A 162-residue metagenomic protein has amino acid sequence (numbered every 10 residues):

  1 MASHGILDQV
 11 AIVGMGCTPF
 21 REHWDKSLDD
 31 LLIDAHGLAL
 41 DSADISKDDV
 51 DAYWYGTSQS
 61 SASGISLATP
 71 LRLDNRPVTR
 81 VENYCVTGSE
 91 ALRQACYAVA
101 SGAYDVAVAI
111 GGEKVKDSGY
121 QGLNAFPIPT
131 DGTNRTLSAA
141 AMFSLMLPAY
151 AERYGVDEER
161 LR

Functional and structural regions predicted by a protein language model:
M1-T79, G112-R162: Conserved "HGTGT" condensation-loop signature of ketosynthase/thiolase-family condensing enzymes that catalyze
V81-Y84: Blade-loop segments of beta-propeller domains
G88: Short conserved active-site loop signatures built around small residues
C96-I110, V115, G119: Hydrophobic or amphipathic alpha-helical targeting/insertion segments
